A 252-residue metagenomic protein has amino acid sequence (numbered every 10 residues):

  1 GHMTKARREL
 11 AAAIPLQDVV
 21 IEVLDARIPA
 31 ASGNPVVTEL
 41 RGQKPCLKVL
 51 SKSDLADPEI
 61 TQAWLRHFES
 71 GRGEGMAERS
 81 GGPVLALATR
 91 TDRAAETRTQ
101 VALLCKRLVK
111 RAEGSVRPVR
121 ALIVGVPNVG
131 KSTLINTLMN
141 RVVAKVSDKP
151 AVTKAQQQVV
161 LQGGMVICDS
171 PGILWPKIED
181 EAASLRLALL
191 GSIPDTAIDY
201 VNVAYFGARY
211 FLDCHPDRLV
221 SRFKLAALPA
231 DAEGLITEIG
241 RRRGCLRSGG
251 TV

Functional and structural regions predicted by a protein language model:
G1-V19, R27-I28, G33-L47, S53 (+3 more regions): Helix-rich effector regions associated with P-loop NTPase G domains
E22, K48-L50, I123: Structural beta-sheet core signal
D25, F68, L134, D169-S170: Residue-level signature of catalytic and energy-coupling elements of molecular machines, predominantly ATP/GTP-dependent
D54-V124: Canonical P-loop GTPase G-domain recognition
A112-V116, N136, V142-D148, C214-R218: Short, structured loop/turn "capping" segments at alpha-beta junctions
P118, R141, Q156: Short coil/loop residues immediately preceding or within conserved phosphate-binding loops of NTP-utilizing enzyme
A121-N140, S170: Glycine-rich phosphate-binding P-loop
